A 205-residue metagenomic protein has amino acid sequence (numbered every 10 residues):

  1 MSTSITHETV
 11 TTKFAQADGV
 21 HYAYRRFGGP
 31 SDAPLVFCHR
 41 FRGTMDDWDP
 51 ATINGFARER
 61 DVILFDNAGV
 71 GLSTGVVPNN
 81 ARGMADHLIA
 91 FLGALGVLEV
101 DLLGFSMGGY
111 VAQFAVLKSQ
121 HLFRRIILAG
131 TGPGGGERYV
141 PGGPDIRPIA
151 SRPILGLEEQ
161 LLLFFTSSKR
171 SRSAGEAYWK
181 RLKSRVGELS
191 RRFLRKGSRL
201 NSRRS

Functional and structural regions predicted by a protein language model:
S2-H21: N-terminal cap/lid segment of alpha/beta-hydrolase-fold proteins
D18-T74: Conserved HGGG/HGGXW glycine-rich cap/lid loop of the alpha/beta-hydrolase fold
P34, D61, L98-D101, L122-R125: Structural signature of beta-strand start/N-cap positions in the alpha/beta core of ABC transporter nucleotide-binding
N54, R58, A90, L117-H121: Short, well-ordered alpha-helices that flank and scaffold nucleotide-derived cofactor binding pockets
I63-L103: Active-site loop/oxyanion-hole signature of alpha/beta-hydrolase fold enzymes
G104-G108, A112: Gly/Ala-rich beta-loop-alpha elbow adjacent to hydrolase catalytic centers
Q113, L117, R124-L155: Flexible "cap/lid" loop of the alpha/beta hydrolase fold
L157-R204: Conserved alpha/beta-hydrolase catalytic His-Asp/Glu region
